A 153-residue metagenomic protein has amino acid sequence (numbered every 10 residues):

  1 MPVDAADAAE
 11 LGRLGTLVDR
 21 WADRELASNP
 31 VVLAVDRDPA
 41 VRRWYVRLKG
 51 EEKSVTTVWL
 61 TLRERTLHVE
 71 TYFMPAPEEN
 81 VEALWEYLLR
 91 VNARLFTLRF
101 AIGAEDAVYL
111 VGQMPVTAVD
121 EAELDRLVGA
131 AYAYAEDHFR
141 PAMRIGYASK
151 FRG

Functional and structural regions predicted by a protein language model:
M1-V55, G103: Charge-rich, low-complexity N-terminal segments
A8, G12, E78-E79, A118-D125: Ordered, soluble secondary-structure elements with a strong preference for glycine-centered loop motifs and nearby
R42-P77: Hydrophobic-cavity lipid-handling domains and compact docking modules
L67-Y109: Short, internal acidic amphipathic alpha-helical interface segments that mediate docking to partner proteins
A101-Y134: A short, solvent-exposed beta-edge/loop patch
A133-P141: Mixed-charge, glycine-accented linear interaction segment located at domain edges/termini
A142-G153: Short, highly charged C-terminal tails/helix-capping segments
